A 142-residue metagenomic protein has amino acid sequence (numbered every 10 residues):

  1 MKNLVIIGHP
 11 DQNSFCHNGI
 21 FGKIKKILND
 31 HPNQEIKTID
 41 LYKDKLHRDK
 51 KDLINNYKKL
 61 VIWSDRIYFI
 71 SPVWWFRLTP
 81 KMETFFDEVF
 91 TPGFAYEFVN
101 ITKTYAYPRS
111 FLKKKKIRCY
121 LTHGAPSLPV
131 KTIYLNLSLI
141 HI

Functional and structural regions predicted by a protein language model:
M1-F98: N-terminal beta1-alpha1-beta2 submodule of the flavodoxin-like/Rossmannoid cofactor-binding fold
R66, I117-R118: Conserved catalytic-site loops of classical short-chain dehydrogenases/reductases
F69, Y107-P108, S127-V130: Short helix-to-loop capping/linker segments positioned immediately adjacent to catalytic or ligand/cofactor-binding
T102-A106: Alpha-helical scaffolding within the catalytic cores of extracellular/periplasmic polymer-degrading hydrolases
P108-K114: Short, conserved loop/helix-junction motifs that constitute active-site signature segments in enzyme catalytic cores
Y120, G124-L135: An alpha-beta-alpha
I140-I142: Conserved small/polar residues in nucleotide/adenosyl-binding loops
